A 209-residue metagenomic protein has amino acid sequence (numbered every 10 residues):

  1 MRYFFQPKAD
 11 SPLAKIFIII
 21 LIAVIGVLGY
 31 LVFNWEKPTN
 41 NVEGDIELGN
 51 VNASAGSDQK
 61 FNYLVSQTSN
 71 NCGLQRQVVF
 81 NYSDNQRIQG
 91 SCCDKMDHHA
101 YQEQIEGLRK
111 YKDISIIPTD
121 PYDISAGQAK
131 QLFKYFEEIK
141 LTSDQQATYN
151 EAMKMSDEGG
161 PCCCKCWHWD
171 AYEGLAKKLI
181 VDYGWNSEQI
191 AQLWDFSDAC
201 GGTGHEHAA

Functional and structural regions predicted by a protein language model:
M1-P12: N-terminal Lys/Arg-rich, disordered targeting/topogenic segments
F17-Y30: Hydrophobic membrane-insertion alpha-helices, especially the h-region of bacterial N-terminal signal peptides
N34-G56: Ser/Thr/Pro/Gly-rich low-complexity linker/stalk segments immediately outside membranes or between
S69, G90-M96, G159-Y172, G204-H205: Short, thiol/selenol-centered motifs that function as redox-active sites or metal-ligating centers
S83-F136: Long, acidic, intrinsically disordered low-complexity segments
I124, F136-G160, I190: Metallocofactor- and cofactor-centric catalytic cores in central/energy metabolism, strongly enriched
F133-I139, M155-K165, L175-D182: Second-shell loop/turn segments in exported
M155, K178-V181, W185-A209: A cross-kingdom marker for long, charged
